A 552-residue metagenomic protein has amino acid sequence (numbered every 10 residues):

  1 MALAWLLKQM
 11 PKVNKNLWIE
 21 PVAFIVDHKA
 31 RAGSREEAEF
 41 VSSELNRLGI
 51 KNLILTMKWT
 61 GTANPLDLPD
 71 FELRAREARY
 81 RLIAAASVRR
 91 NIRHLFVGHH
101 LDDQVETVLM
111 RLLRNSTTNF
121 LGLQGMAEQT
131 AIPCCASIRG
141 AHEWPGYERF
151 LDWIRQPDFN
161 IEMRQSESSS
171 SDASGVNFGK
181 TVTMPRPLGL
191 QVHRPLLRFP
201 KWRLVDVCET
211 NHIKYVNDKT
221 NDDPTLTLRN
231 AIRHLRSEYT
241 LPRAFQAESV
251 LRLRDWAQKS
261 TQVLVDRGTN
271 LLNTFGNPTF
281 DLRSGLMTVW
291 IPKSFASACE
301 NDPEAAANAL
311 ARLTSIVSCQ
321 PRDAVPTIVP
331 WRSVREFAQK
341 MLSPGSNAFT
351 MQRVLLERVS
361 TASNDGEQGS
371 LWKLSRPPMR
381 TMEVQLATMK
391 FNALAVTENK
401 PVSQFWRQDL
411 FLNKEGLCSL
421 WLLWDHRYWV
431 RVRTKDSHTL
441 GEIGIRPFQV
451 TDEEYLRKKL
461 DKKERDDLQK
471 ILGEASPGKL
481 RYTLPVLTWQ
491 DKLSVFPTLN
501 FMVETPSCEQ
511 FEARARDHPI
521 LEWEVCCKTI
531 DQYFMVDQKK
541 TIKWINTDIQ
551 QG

Functional and structural regions predicted by a protein language model:
M1-L235: Core alpha/beta nucleotide-donor-binding catalytic domains of modification enzymes
R31, N46-G49, A244, S315-R322: Residue-level recognition of short, structured coil/turn motifs that connect secondary structure elements
Q104, R203, A231, F245 (+2 more regions): Acidic, Ser/Thr-rich intrinsically disordered and amphipathic helical segments
P185-R186, R254-G552: AMP-forming adenylation/ATP pyrophosphatase catalytic core
I213, A244-F245: A short, basic/aromatic helix-end/turn motif that makes direct DNA contacts
D222, A247-Q258: Internal, active-site/partner-interface "lid" segment
T240: Long, contiguous binding/interaction regions
